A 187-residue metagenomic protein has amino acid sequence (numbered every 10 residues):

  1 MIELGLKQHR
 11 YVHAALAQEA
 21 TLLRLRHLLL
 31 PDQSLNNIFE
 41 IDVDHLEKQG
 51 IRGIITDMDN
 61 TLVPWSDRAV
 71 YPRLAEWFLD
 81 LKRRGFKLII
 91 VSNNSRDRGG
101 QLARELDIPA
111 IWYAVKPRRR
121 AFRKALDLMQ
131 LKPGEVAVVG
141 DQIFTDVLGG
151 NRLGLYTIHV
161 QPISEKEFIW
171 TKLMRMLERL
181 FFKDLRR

Functional and structural regions predicted by a protein language model:
M1-T56, D67-R68, A75-K87, V91-R187: Asp-based, Mg2+/Mn2+-dependent phosphohydrolase catalytic module
